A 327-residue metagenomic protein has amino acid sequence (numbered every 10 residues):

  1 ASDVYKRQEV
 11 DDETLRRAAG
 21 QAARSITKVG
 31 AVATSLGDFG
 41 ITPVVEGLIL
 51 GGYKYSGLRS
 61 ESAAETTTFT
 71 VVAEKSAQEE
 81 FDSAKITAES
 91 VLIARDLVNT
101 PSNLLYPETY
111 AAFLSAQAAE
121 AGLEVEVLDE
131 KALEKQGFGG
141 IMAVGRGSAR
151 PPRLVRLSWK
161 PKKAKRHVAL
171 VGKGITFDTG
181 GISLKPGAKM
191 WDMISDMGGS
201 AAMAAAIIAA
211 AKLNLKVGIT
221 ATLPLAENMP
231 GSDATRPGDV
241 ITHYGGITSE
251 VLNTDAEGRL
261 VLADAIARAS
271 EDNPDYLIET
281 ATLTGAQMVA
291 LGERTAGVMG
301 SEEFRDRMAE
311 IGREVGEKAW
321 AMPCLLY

Functional and structural regions predicted by a protein language model:
S2-G174: Short amphipathic alpha-helical segment within the helicase RecA-like ATPase core that mediates nucleic-acid
A111-Y327: A generic structural signal for tightly packed, nonpolar segments enriched in small/aliphatic residues
